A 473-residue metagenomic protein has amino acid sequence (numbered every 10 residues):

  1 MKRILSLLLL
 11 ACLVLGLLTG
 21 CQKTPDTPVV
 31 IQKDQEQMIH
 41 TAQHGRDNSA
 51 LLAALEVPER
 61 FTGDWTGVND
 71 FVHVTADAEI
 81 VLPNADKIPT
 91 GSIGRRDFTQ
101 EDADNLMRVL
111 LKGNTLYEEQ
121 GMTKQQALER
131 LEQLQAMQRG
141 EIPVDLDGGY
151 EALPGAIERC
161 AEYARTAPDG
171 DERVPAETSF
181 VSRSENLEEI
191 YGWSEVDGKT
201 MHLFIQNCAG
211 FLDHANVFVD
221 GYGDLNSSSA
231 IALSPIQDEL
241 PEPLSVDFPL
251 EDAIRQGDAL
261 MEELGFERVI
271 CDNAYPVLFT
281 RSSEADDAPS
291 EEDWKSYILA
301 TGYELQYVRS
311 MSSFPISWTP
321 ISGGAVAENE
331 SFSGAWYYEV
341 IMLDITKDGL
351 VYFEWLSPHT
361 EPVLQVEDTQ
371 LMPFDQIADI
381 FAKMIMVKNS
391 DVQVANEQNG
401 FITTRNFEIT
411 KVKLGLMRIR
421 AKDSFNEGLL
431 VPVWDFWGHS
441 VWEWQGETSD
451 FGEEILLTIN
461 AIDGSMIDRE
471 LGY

Functional and structural regions predicted by a protein language model:
M1-A11, Q22: Positively charged n-region of N-terminal signal peptides that target proteins for export
G16-G20: C-terminal motif of bacterial Sec signal peptides marking the signal peptidase cleavage site
C21-F332: Preferential activation on post-signal-peptide N-terminal prodomains/segments of secreted or lumenal proteins
V30-D34, L416-Y473: Activation/maturation switch segments at domain boundaries
T99, P249, M372-Q376, N460: Helix N-cap and loop-to-helix transition residues
H202-L225, S317-S357, W444-Y473: A short, surface-exposed beta-strand/turn
A253-W444: Segments that shape or occlude catalytic/ligand-binding pockets
